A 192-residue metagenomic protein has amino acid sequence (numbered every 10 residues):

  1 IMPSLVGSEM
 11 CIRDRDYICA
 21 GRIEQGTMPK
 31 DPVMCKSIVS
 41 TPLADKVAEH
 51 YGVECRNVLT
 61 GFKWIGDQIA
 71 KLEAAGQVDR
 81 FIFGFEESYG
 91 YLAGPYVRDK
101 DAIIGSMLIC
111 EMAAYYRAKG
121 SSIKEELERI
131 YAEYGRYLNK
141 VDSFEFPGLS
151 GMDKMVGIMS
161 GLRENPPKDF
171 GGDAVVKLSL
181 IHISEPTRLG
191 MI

Functional and structural regions predicted by a protein language model:
I1-G7, I12, I181-I192: Single conserved hydrophobic/aromatic residue that forms the stacking wall/gate of nucleotide- or nucleobase-binding
M2, F62, S88-Y89, G94 (+4 more regions): Generic secondary-structure boundary/loop-capping signal
M2, M28-D31, N165-P166, E185: Intrinsic-disorder/low-complexity coil detector
S8-E9, R13-E133: Phosphate-binding chemistry for phosphorylated carbohydrates and sugar-nucleotides
L92, M107, L138-V141, M191: A ubiquitous, low-specificity "background" feature that marks scattered single residues across proteins without
K119-S184, R188: Catalytic-core signal marking the mid-to-C-terminal active-site face
